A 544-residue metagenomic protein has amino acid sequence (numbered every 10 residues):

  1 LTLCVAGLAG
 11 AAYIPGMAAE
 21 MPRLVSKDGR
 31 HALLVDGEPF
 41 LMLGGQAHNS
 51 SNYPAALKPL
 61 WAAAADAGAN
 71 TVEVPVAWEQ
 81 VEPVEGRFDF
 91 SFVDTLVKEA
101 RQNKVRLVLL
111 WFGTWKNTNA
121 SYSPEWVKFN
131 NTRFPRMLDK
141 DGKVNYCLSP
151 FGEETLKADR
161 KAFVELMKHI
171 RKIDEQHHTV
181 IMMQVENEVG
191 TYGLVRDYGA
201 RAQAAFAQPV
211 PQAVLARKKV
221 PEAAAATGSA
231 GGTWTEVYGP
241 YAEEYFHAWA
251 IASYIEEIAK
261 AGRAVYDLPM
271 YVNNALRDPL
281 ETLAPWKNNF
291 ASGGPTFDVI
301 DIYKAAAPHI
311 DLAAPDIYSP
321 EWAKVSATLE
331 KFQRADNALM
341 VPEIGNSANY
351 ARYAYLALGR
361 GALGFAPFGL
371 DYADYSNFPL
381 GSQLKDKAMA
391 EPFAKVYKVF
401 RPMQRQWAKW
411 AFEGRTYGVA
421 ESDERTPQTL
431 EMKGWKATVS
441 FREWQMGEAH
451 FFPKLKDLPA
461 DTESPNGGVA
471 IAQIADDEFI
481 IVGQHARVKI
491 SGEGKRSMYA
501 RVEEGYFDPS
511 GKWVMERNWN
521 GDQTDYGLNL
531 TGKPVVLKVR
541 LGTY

Functional and structural regions predicted by a protein language model:
Y13-N70: N-terminal carbohydrate-binding accessory modules
G37, V72, A100, L166 (+3 more regions): Conserved, mostly hydrophobic/aromatic
M42-N52, P75-V93, D141-K161, T235-A252 (+3 more regions): The substrate-binding groove and active-site-proximal loops of carbohydrate-active enzymes, especially glycoside
S50-D66, A291-A306, V325, A351-A354: Short, acidic/polar
L57-N131, I251-V265: Aromatic-lined substrate-binding rim segments of carbohydrate-active enzymes
T132-I300: Polysaccharide-binding and catalytic clefts of secreted carbohydrate-active enzymes
E256-L268, D298-P402: Catalytic-core region of carbohydrate-active enzymes that cleave or remodel glycosidic bonds
Y355-I490: Aromatic- and carboxylate-lined catalytic core of secreted/periplasmic carbohydrate-active enzymes
